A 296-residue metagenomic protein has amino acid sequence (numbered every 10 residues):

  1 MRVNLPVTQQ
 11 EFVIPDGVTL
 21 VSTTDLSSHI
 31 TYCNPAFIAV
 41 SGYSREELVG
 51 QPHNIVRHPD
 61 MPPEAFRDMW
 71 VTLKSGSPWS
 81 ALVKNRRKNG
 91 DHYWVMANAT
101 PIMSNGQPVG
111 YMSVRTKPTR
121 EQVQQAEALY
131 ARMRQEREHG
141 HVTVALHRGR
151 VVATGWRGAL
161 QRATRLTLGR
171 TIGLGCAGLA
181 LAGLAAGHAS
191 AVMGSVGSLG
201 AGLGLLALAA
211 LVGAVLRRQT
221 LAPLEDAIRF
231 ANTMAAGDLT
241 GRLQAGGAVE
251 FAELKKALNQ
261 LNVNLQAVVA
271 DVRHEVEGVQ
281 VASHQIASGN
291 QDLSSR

Functional and structural regions predicted by a protein language model:
I30-T31: Conserved hydrophobic beta-strand signature of PAS-family and PAS-like sensory domains
F37-L48: PAS/PAS-like sensory domain cap-loop motif
V49-D60: PAS-family sensory/regulatory domains
E64-S77, V83-V95, V109: Per-ARNT-Sim (PAS) sensory domains and their PAS-associated C-terminal
N98-Y111, T116-A126: Short loop/turn elements at sensory-signaling interfaces that couple input to output
G194-S195, L199-A201, G213-N232, V269: Cytoplasmic juxtamembrane amphipathic helix immediately C-terminal to a transmembrane segment
Q219-Q260, A282-H284: HAMP signal relay modules and closely related sensory coiled-coil linkers that couple transmembrane inputs to cytosolic
Q244-A248, L265-R296: Long, heptad-repeat coiled-coil alpha-helices that serve as cytosolic signaling/dimerization stalks in transmembrane
